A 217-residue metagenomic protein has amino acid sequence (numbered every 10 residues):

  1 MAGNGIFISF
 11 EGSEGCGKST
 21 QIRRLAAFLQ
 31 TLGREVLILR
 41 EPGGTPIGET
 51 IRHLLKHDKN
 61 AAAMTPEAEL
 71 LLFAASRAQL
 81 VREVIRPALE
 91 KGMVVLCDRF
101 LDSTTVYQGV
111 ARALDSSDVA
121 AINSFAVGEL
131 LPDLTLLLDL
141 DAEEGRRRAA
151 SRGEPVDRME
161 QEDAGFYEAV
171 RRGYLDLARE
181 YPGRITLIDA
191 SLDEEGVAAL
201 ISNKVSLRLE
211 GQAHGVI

Functional and structural regions predicted by a protein language model:
A2, A26, E143-I217: NTP-dependent small-molecule kinase module
G3-F7: Pre-Walker A (Motif I) flank of P-loop NTPase domains
F10: Hydrophobic anchor at the beta1->P-loop junction of P-loop NTPases
G15: Walker A (P-loop) phosphate-binding loop of P-loop NTPases
K18: Conserved lysine of the Walker
Q21: Hydrophobic positions on the alpha1 helix immediately C-terminal to the Walker A/P-loop
R34-V127, L200: ATP-dependent small-molecule kinase phosphotransfer cores that center on conserved nucleotide phosphate-binding segments
S103-R172: A glycine- and Lys/Arg-enriched "phosphate-lid" helix/loop adjacent to the NTP-binding pocket of small-molecule kinases
